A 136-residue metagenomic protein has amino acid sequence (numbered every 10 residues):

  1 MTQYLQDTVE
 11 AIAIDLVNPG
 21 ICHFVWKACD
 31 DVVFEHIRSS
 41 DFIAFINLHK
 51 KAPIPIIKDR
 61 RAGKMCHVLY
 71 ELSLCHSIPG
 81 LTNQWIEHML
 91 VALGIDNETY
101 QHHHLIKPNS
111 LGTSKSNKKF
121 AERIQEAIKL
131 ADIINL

Functional and structural regions predicted by a protein language model:
M1-L136: Flexible coil/loop and intrinsically disordered linker positions at secondary-structure junctions
